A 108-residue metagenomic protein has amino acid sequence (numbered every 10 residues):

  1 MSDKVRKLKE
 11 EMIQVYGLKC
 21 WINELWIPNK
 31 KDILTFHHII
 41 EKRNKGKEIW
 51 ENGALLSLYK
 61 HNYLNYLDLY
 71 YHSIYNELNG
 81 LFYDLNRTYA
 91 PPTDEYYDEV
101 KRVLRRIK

Functional and structural regions predicted by a protein language model:
S2-T35, S57-Y59: Short cysteine-rich loop/turn motifs with clustered Cys
E24, I40-R43: Short, well-ordered turn and helix-capping elements at secondary-structure junctions
P28-I39, N65-L69: Short Cys/His-rich "knuckle" micro-motifs
R43-A54, N62-K108: Polybasic, low-complexity binding patches
